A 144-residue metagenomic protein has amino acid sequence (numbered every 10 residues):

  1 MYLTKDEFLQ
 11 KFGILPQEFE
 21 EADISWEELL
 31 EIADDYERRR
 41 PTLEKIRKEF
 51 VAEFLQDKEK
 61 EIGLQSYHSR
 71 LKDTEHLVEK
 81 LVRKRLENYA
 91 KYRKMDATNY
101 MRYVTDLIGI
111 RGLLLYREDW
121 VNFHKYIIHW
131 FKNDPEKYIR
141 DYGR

Functional and structural regions predicted by a protein language model:
M1-R144: Nucleic-acid processing machinery
